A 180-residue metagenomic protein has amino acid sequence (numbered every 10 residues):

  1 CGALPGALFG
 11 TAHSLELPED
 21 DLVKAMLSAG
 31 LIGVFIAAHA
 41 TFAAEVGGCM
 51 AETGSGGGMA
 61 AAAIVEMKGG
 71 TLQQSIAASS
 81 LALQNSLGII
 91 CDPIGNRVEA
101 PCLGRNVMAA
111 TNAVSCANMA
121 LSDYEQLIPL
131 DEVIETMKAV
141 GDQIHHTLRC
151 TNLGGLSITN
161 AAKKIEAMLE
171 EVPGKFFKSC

Functional and structural regions predicted by a protein language model:
C1-G88: Phosphate/pyrophosphate-binding betaalpha-module
G57, A62-C180: Functionally critical mobile loop/hinge segments
